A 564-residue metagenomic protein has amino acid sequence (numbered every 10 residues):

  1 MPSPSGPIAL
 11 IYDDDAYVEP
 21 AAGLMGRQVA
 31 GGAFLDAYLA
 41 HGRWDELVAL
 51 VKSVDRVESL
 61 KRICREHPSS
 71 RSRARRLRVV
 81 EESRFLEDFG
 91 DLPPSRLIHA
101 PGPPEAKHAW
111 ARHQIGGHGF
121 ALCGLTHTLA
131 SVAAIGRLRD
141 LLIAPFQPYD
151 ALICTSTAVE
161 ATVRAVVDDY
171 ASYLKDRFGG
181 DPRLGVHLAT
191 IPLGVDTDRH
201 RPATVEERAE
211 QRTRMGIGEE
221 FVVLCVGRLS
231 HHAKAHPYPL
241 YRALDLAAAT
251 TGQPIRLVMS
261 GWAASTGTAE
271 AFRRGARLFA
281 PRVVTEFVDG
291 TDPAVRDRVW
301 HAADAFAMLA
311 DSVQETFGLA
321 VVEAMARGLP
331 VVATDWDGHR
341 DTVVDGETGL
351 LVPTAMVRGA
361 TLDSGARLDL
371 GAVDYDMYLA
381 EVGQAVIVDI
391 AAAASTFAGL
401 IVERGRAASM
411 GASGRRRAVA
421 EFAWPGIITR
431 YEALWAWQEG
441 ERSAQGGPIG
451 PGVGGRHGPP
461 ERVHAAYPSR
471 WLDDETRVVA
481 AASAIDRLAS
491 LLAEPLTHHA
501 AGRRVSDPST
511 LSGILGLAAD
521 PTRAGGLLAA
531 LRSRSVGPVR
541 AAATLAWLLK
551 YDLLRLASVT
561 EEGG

Functional and structural regions predicted by a protein language model:
M1-P93: N-terminal pre-catalytic "stem/leader" segment of glycosyltransferase-like enzymes
V57-P145, R555: Extended catalytic core of nucleotide-activated donor transferases of GT-like folds
Q147-E207, I217: Donor nucleotide-sugar binding/catalytic pocket of nucleotide-sugar-dependent glycosyltransferases
D196-G290, D473, R477: Conserved catalytic-core segment of nucleotide-activated headgroup transferases in glycan assembly
G290-P293, V299-A303: Short alpha-helical donor nucleotide-sugar binding micro-motif in glycosyltransferases
H301-T316, L329: Acidic donor-binding loop of glycosyltransferase active sites
P330-A333, V343, L350-L351: Short hydrophobic beta-strand element within catalytic cores of glycosyltransferases and related nucleotide-activated
L370-L517, P521-A529, S558-G564: C-terminal amphipathic helix plus adjacent low-complexity, charged tail appended to glycosyltransferase catalytic
